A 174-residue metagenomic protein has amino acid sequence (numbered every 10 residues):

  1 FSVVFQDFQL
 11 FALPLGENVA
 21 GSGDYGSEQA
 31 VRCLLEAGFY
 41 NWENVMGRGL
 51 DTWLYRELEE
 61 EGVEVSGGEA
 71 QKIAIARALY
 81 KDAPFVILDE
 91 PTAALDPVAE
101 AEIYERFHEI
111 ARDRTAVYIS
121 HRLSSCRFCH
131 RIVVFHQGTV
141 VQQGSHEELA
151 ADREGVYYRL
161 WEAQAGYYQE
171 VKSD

Functional and structural regions predicted by a protein language model:
F8-E60, V156: Conserved "ABC signature" C-loop
Y40-I73, D82, Y167-D174: ABC-fold ATPase nucleotide-binding domain signature/coupling loops
R48-G49, E105, R122, R127-D174: C-terminal portion of ABC ATPase nucleotide-binding domains
I75, I119: Hydrophobic anchor residue at the start of the ABC signature
V86-E90: Catalytic Walker B motif of ABC-type/P-loop ATPase nucleotide-binding domains
P97-A99: Helix N-cap at the start of a conserved alpha-helix in ABC-type nucleotide-binding domains
E109-Y118, C126: Conserved catalytic loops of ABC-family nucleotide-binding domains
